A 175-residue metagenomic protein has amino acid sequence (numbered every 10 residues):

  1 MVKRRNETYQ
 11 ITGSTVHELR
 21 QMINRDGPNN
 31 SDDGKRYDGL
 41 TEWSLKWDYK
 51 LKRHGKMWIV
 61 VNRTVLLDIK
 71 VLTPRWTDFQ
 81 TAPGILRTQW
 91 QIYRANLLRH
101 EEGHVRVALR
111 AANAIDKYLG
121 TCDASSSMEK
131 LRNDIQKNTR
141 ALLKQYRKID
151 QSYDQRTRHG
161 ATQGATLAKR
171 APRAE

Functional and structural regions predicted by a protein language model:
M1-T81, S125-E175: Metalloprotease/metallohydrolase-associated module, dominated by Zn2+-dependent proteases
R53, I92-R99: Short, charged, low-complexity loops and linkers
Q80-G84, G120-T121: Surface-exposed beta-strand edges and their flanking turn/coil or helix-capping segments
P83, Q89-R94: Short hydrophobic "helix-edge" motifs at membrane interfaces and signal-peptide entry regions
Y93, E102, G120: Lipid-handling modules and contact-site tethers
N96-A108: Active-site recognition of the HExxH zinc-binding catalytic motif
L98, N113, S125-E129: Alpha/propeptide regions of enzymes that mature by internal proteolysis
L109-L119: Membrane-interfacial alpha-helical segments at the cytosolic side of multi-pass membrane proteins
